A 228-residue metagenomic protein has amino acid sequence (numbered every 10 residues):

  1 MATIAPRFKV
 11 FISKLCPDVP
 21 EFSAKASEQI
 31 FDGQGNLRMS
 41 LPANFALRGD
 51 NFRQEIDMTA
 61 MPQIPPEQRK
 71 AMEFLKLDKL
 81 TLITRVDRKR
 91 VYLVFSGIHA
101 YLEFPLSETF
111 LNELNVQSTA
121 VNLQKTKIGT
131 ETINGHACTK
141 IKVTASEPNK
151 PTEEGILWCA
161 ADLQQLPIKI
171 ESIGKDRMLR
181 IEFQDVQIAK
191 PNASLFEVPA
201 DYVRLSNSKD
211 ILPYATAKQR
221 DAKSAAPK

Functional and structural regions predicted by a protein language model:
M1-R53, V198-K228: N-terminal leader/targeting segments and the immediate start of mature chains
P17-S27, G49-E55, N134-K142, Q164-I170: Short, hydrophobic/aromatic-rich segments at coil-to-beta transitions
S27-G33, D57, V94-S96, T144-S146 (+1 more regions): A generic structural motif
F31-L37, M61-E67, S146-T152: Short, cysteine-centered beta-strand-loop-beta hairpins and adjacent loop/turn segments enriched in charged/polar
S40-A46, K79-I83, T126-E131, E154-C159 (+1 more regions): Hydrophobic/aromatic beta-strand elements that line small-molecule binding cavities or substrate pockets in beta-rich
A43-N115, G174-E182: An acidic-aromatic
L114-T132, Q187-E197: Short acidic, Pro/Gly- and aromatic-enriched capping/linker segments at domain boundaries
N134-Y202: Gly/Pro-enriched, hydrophobic low-complexity segments that function as extracytoplasmic propeptides/linkers
